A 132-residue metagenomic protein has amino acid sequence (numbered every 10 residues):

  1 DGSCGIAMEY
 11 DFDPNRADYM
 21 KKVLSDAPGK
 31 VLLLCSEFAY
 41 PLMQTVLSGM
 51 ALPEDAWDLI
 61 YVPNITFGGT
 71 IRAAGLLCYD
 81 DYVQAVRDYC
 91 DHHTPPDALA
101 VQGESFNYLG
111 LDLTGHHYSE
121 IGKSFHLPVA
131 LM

Functional and structural regions predicted by a protein language model:
D1-M132: Auxiliary Fe-S-binding modules of radical SAM enzymes
